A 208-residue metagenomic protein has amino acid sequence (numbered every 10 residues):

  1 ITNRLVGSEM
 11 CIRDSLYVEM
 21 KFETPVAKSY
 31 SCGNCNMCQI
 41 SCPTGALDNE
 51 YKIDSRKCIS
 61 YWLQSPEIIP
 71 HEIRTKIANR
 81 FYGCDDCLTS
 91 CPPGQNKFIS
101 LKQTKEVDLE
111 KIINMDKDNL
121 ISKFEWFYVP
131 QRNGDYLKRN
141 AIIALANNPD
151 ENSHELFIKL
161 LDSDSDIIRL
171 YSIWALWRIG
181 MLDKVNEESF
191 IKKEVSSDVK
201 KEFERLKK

Functional and structural regions predicted by a protein language model:
I1-G7, C11-I12: Single conserved hydrophobic/aromatic residue that forms the stacking wall/gate of nucleotide- or nucleobase-binding
Y17-V26, R56-E67: A short, charged helix-loop
T24-G33, T75-Y82: Immediate flanking context of iron-sulfur cluster ligation sites
M37-S60, R80-Y82, D86-T104: Iron-sulfur cluster-binding cysteine motifs and their immediate structural context in ferredoxin-like electron-transfer
S60-G83: Acidic/histidine-rich catalytic neighborhood
E106-L109, D118-F124, D150-D162, G180-K192: Amphipathic alpha-helical scaffolding segments comprising HEAT/armadillo-like alpha-solenoid repeats
G134, D164-S165, K192-V199: Short inter-helical turns and helix N-cap capping residues of alpha-solenoid HEAT/ARM repeat scaffolds
K138-N148, R169-M181, K200-K208: Structural detector for internal amphipathic alpha-helices that build alpha-solenoid repeat scaffolds
